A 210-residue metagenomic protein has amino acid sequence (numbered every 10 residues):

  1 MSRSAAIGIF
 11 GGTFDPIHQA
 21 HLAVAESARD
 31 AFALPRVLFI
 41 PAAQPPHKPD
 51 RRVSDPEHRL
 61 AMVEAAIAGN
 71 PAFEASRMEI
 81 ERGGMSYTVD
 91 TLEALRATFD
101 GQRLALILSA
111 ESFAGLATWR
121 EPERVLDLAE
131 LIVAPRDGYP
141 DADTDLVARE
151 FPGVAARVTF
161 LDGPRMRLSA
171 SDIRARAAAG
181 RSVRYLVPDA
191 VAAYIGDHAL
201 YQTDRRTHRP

Functional and structural regions predicted by a protein language model:
M1-P210: Nucleotidyltransferase catalytic core that binds NTPs
